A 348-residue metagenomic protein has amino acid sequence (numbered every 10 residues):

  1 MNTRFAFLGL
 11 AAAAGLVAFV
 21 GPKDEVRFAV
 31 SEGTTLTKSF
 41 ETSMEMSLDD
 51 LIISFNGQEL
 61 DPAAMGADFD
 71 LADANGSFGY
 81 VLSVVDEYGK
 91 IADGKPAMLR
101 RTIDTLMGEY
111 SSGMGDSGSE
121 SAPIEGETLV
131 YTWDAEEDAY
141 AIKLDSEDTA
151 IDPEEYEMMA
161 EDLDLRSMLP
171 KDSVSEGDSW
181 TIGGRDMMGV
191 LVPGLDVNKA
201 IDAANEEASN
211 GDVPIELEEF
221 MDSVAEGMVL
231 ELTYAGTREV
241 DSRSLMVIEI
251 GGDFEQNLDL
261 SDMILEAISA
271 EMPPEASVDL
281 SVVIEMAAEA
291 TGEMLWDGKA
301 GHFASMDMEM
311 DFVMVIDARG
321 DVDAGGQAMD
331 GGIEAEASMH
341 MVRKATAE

Functional and structural regions predicted by a protein language model:
M1-L8: Bacterial N-terminal signal peptides that target proteins for export
F7, A13-E25: Bacterial Sec-dependent signal peptides at the C-terminal "C-region" and cleavage site
V20-E348: Signature of exported/secreted
